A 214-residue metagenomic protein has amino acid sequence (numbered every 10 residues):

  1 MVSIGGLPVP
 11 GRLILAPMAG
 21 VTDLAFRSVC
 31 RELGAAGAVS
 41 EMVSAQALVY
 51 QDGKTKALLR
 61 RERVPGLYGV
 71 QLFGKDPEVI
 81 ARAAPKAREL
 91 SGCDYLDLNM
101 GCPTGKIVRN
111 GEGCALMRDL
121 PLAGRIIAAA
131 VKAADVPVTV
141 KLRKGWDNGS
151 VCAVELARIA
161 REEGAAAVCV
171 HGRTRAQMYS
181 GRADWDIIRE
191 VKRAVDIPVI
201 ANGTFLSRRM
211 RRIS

Functional and structural regions predicted by a protein language model:
M1-S214: Flavin-dependent oxidoreductase catalytic cores
